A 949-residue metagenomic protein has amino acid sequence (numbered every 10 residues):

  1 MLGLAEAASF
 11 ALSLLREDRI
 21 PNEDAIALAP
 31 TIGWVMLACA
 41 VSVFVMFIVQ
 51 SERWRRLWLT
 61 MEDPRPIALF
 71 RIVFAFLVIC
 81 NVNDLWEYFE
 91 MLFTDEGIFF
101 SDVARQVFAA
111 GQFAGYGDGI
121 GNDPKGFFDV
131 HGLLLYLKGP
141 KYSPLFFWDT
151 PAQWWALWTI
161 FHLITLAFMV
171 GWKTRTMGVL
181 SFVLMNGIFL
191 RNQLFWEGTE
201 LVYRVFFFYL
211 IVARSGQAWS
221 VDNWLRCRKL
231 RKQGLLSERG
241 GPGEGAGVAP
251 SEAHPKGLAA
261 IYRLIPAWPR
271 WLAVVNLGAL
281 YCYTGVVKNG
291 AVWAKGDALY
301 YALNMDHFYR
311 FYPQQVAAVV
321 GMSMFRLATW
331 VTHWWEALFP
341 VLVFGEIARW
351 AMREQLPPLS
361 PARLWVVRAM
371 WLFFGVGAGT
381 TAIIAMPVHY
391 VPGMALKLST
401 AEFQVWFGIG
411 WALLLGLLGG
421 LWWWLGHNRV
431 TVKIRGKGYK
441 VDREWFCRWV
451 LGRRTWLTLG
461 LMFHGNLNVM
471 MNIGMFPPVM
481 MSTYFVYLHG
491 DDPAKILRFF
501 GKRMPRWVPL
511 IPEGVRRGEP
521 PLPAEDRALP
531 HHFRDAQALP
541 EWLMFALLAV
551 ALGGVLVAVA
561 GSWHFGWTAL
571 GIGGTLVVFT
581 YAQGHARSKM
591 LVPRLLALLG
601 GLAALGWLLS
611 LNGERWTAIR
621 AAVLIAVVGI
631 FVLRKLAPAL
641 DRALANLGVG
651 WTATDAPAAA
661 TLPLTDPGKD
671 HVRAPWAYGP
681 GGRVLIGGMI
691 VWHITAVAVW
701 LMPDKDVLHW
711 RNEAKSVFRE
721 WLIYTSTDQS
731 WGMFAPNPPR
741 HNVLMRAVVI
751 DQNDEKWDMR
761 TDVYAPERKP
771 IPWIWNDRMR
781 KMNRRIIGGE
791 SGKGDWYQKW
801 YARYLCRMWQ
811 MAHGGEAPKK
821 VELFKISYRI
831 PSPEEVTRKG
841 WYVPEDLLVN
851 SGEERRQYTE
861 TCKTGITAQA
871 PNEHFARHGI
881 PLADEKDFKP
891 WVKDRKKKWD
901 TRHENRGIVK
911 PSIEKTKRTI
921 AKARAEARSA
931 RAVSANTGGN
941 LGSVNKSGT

Functional and structural regions predicted by a protein language model:
M1-T949: Alpha-helical membrane-anchoring segments
